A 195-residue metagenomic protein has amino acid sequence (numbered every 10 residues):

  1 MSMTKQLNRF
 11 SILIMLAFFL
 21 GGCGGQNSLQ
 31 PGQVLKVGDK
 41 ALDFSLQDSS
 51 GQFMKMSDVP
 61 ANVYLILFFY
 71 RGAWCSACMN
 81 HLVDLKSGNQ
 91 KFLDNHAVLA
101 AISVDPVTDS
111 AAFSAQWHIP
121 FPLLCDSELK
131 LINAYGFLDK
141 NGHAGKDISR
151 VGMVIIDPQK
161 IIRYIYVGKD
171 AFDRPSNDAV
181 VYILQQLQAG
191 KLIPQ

Functional and structural regions predicted by a protein language model:
S2-I12: Bacterial N-terminal signal peptides that target proteins for export
L20-G22: C-terminal motif of bacterial Sec signal peptides marking the signal peptidase cleavage site
N27-S57: N-terminal "domain-start" segment that seeds a small globular fold
S57-L85: Short active-site neighborhood of thiol/selenol oxidoreductases, capturing the structured segment around
N80-F121, S127-K130: Structural microenvironment flanking redox-active thiols in thiol-disulfide oxidoreductases
I119-F121, D139-H143, D147-V154: Structural micro-motif
D147-Q195: Thiol-/selenol-based redox modules, centered on thioredoxin-like and closely related oxidoreductase domains
